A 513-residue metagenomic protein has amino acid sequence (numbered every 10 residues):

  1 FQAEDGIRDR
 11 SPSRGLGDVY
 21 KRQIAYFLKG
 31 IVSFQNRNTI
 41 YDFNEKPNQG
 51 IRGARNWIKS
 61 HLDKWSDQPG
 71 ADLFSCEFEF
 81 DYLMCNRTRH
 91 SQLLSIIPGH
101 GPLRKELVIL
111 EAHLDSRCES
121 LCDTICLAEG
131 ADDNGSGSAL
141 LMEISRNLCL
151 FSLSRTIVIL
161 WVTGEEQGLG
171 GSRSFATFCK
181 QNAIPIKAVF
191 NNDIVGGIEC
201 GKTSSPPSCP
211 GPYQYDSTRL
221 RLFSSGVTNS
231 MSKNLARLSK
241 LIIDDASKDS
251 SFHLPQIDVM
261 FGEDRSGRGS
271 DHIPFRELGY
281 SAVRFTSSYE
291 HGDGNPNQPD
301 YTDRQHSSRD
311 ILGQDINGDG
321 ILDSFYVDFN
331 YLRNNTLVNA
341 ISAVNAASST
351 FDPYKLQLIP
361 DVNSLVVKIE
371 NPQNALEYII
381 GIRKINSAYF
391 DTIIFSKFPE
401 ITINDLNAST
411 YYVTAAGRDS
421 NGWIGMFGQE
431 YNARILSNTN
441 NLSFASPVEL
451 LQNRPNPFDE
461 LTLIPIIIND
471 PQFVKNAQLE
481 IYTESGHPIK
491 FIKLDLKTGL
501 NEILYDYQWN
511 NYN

Functional and structural regions predicted by a protein language model:
A3-Y20, G417: Short, small-residue-biased leader/transition segments that mark boundaries at the very start of proteins
Y26-P98: A non-catalytic alpha/beta surface segment that caps or lines the substrate-entry region of metallo-dependent hydrolase
V32, V195-Q214, M260-T350: Active-site-adjacent mobile loop/cap segments within catalytic or ligand-binding domains
L110, D115-S116, L121-L169, N339: Alpha-helical metal-binding/catalytic segments enriched in His/Glu/Asp
V162-L278, A282: Metal-dependent peptidase/peptidase-like ectodomains
V366-K368, N440-T483, F491-L494, L500-N510: Glycine-centered coil/turn sites that cap beta-strands in beta-rich domains
I403-I424: Beta-strand-rich modules
S420-N438: Extracellular fibronectin type III
